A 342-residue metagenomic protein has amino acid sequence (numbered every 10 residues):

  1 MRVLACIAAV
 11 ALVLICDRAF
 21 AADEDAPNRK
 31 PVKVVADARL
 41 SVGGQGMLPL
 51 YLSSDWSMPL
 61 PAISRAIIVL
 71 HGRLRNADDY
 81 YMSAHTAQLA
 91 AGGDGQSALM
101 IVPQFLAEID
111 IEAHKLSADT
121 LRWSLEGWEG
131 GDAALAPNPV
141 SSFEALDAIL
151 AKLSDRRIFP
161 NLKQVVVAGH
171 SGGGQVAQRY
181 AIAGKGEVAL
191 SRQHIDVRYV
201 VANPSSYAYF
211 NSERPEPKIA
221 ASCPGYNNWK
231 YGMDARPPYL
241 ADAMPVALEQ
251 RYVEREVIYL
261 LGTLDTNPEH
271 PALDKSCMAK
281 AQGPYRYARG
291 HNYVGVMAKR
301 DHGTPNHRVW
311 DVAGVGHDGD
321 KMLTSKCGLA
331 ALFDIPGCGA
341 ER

Functional and structural regions predicted by a protein language model:
A19-A66, L74, D78-L99, G127-N138 (+9 more regions): A domain-start/cap signature at the N-terminus of enzymes
V69-G72, V102, Y259: Structural cue for short, hydrophobic secondary-structure segments
G72-R75, S205: Active-site glycine-rich loops that stabilize anionic/oxyanionic intermediates across multiple enzyme folds
F105-V140, A272: Cap/lid segment of the alpha/beta-hydrolase catalytic domain
E144-L162: Conserved acidic catalytic loop of the alpha/beta-hydrolase fold
G169, G173: Gly/Ala-rich beta-loop-alpha elbow adjacent to hydrolase catalytic centers
G174-G186: Short glycine-enriched nucleophile-adjacent loop and the immediately C-terminal alpha-helix near the catalytic center
Q193-H291, G295-K299: The feature captures the conserved acid-bearing segment of alpha/beta-hydrolase catalytic domains
